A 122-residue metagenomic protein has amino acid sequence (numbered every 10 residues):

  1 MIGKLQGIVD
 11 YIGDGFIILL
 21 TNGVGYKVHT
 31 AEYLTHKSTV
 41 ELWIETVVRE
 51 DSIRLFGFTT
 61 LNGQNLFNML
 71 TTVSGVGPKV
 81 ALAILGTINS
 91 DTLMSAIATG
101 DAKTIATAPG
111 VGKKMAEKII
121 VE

Functional and structural regions predicted by a protein language model:
I2-Q6, D10-T104, I119: Long, highly charged, low-complexity intrinsically disordered interaction regions that mediate electrostatic DNA/RNA
V111-E122: Alpha-helical interaction/regulatory segments in DNA maintenance proteins
